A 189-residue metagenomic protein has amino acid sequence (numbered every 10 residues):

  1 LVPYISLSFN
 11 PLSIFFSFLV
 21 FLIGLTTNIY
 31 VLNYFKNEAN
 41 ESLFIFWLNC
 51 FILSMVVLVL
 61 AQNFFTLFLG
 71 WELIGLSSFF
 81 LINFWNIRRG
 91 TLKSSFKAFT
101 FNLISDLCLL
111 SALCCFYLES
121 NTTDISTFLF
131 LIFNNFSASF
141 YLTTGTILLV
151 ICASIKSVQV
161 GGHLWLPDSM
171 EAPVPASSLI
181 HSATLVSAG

Functional and structural regions predicted by a protein language model:
L1-G189: ...captures the hydrophobic TM-helix bundle architecture rather than a specific catalytic motif, and can also fire on
